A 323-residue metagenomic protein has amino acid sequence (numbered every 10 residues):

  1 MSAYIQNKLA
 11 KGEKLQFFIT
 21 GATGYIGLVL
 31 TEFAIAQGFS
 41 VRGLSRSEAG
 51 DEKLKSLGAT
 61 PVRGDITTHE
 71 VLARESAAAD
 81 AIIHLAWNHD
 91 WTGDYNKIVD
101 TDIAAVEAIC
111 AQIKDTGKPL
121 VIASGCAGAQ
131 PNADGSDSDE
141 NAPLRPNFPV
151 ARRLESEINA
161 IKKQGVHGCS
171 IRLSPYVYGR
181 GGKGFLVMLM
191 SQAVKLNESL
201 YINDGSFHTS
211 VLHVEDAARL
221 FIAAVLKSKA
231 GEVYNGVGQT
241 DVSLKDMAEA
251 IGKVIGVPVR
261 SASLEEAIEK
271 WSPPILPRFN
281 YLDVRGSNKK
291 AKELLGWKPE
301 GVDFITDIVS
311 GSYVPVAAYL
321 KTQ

Functional and structural regions predicted by a protein language model:
M1-K11, G64, P277-Q323: C-terminal amphipathic/interface module of NAD(P)-dependent oxidoreductases and related NAD-binding regulators
Y4-K11, S199, A218-L276, V316-Q323: Mid/C-terminal beta-alpha module of Rossmann-like enzyme folds, strongest in SDR-family dehydrogenases/epimerases
L15-Q37: N-terminal Rossmann NAD(P)H-binding glycine-rich loop of SDR-like oxidoreductase domains
T20, S40-R42, N88, I103-P149: Conserved Rossmann-fold NAD(P)-dependent oxidoreductase catalytic core, especially the SDR/UDP-sugar
G43-E107, A111: NAD(P)H-binding glycine-rich loop region in Rossmannoid oxidoreductase-like domains and their noncatalytic homologs
I82, A217-F221, G236, M247 (+2 more regions): Non-catalytic, hydrophobic alpha-helical segments
E157-R180: Conserved beta-loop-beta element that borders a ligand/cofactor-binding pocket
G181-M190, Y201-V225, E232: Substrate-positioning beta->alpha
